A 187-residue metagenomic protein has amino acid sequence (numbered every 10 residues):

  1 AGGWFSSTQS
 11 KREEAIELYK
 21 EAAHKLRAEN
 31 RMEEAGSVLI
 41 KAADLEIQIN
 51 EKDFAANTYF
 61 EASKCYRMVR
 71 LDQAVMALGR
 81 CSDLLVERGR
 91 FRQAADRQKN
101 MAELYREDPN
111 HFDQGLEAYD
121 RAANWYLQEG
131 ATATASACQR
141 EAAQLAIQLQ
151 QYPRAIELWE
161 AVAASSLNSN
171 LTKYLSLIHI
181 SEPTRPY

Functional and structural regions predicted by a protein language model:
A1-K52: Internal amphipathic alpha-helical repeat/solenoid segments
S7, K11-E14, E34, E51-F54 (+6 more regions): Structural signature of alpha-solenoid helical repeat junctions
A15, E21-A22, A35, A42 (+9 more regions): Structural register within alpha-helical repeat arrays
E17, S37, N57, M76 (+5 more regions): Residue register of alpha-helical TPR repeats
K25-L26, E46, C65-Y66, L85 (+4 more regions): Residue at a conserved register position within TPR or TPR-like alpha-solenoid repeats
E29, I49, M68-V69, R88 (+3 more regions): Structural motif corresponding to the intra-repeat A-B loop/turn of tetratricopeptide repeats
H179, P186-Y187: Single conserved hydrophobic/aromatic residue that forms the stacking wall/gate of nucleotide- or nucleobase-binding
